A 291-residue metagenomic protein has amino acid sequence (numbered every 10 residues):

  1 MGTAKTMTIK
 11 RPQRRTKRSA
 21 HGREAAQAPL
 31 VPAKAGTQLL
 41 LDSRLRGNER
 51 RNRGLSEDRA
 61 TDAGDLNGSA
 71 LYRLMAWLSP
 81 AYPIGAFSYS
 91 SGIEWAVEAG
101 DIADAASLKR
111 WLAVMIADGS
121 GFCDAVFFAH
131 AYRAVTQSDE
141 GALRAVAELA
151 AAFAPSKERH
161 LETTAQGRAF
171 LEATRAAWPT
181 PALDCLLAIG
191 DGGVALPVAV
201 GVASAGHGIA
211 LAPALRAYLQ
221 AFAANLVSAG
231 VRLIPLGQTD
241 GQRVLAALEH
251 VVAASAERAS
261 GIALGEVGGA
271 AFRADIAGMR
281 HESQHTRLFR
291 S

Functional and structural regions predicted by a protein language model:
M1-H21, L40, R50-S291: Metal- and O2-centered redox machinery and metal/ROS homeostasis
H21-P29: N-terminal, intrinsically disordered, basic low-complexity segments enriched in Arg/Pro/Ser/Thr
